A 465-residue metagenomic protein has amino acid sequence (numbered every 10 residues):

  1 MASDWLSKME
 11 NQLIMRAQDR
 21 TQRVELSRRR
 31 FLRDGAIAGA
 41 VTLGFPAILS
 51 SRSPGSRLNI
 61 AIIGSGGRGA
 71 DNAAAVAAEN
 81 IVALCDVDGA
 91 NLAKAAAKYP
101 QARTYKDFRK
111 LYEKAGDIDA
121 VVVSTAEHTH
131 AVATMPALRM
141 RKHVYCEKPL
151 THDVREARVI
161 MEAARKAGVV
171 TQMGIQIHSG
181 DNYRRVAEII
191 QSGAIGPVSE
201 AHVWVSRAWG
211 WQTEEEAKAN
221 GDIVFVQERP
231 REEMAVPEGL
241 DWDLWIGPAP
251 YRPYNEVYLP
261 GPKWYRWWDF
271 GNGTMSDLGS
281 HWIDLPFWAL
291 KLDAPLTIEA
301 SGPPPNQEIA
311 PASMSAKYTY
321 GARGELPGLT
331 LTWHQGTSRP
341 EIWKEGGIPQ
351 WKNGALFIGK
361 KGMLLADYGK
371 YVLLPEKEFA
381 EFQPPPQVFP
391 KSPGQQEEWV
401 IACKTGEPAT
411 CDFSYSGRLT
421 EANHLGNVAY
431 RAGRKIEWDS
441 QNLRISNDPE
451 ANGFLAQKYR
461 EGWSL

Functional and structural regions predicted by a protein language model:
M1-L26: N-terminal secretory signal peptides
D19-G39: N-terminal secretory signal peptides and thylakoid transit peptides that target proteins across membranes
D34-A40, P253-Y258, F270-D293, Q307 (+3 more regions): C-terminal helical cap and adjacent loop that interface with cofactors, partners, or active-site loops
D34-Y99, I177-G180, P286: N-terminal Rossmann-like dinucleotide-binding module
G64, R68, N72, A167-V170 (+5 more regions): Predominantly a Rossmann-like dinucleotide-binding segment in NAD(P)-dependent oxidoreductases
R103-D107: Conserved SAM-binding strand-loop segment of SAM-dependent methyltransferases
V121-V122: N-terminal Rossmann-like NAD(P) cofactor-binding module of classical short-chain dehydrogenase/reductase
E127, A131-S179, V186, G193: Beta-strand-loop-alpha-helix segment that lines the small-molecule cofactor/substrate pocket of alpha/beta enzymes
